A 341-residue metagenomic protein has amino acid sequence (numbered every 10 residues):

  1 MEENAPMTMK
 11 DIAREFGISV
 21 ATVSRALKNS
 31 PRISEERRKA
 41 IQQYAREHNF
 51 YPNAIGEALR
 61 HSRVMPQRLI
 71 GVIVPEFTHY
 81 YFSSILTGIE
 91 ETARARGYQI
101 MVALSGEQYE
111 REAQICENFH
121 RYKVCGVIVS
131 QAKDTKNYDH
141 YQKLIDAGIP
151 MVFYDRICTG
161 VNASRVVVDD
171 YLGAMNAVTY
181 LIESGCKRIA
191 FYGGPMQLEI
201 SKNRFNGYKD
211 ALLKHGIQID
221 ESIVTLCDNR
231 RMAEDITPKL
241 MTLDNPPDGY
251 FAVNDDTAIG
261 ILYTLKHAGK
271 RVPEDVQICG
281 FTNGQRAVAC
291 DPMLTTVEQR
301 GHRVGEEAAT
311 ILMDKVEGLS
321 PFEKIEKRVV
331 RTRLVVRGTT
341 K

Functional and structural regions predicted by a protein language model:
M1-M7, V64-T179, E183, L240-T242: Alpha-helical recognition/docking segments in bacterial nutrient-uptake and carbohydrate-utilization systems
M1-P66, K341: N-terminal helix-turn-helix DNA-binding module of bacterial transcription factors
E15, V20-R25, H61-T78, Y180 (+1 more regions): Short beta-strand segments enriched in small/hydrophobic residues
V74-S84, V102-R111, R156, R165-N176 (+5 more regions): Hinge/beta->alpha junction and helix N-cap segments in small-molecule ligand-binding domains
A95-R96, A147, L212-I219, T242-P246 (+1 more regions): Short helix-capping segments at alpha-helix termini
R188, I219-I223, R271-Q277: Short acidic capping loops at alpha-helix termini that bridge into adjacent secondary structure
P238-K341: Flexible loop/turn connectors
